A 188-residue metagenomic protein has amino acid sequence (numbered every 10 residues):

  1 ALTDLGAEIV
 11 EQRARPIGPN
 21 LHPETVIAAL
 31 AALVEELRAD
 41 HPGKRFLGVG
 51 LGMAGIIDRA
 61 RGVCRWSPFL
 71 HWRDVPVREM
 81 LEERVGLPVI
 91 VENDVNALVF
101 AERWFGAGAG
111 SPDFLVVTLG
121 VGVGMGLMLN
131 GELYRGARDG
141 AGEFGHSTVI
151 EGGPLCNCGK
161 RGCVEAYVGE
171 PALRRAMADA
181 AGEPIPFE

Functional and structural regions predicted by a protein language model:
A1-V10, V116-L129: Gly/Thr-rich phosphate-binding beta-strand-loop-beta motif of the actin/hexokinase/Hsp70
T3, A101, G126-N130, Y134-G136 (+1 more regions): Short beta-strand-to-turn element immediately C-terminal to the catalytic PLP-Schiff-base lysine in fold type I
A7, L51, L173: Residue-level signal for inorganic ion chemistry
I9-V49, G55-D113: Glycine-rich phosphate-binding loop and adjoining helix at the ATP-binding site of ATP-dependent phosphoryl-transfer
F46-G50, F114-T118, G124-G126, N157: Short glycine-aspartate micro-motif
R138, S147-T148, A178-A180: Zn2+-dependent cytidine deaminase-like catalytic core
E143-C156: Immediate flanking context of iron-sulfur cluster ligation sites
R161-E188: A mobile "lid/hinge" subdomain adjacent to the ATP/sugar-phosphate binding pocket shared across diverse ATP-dependent
